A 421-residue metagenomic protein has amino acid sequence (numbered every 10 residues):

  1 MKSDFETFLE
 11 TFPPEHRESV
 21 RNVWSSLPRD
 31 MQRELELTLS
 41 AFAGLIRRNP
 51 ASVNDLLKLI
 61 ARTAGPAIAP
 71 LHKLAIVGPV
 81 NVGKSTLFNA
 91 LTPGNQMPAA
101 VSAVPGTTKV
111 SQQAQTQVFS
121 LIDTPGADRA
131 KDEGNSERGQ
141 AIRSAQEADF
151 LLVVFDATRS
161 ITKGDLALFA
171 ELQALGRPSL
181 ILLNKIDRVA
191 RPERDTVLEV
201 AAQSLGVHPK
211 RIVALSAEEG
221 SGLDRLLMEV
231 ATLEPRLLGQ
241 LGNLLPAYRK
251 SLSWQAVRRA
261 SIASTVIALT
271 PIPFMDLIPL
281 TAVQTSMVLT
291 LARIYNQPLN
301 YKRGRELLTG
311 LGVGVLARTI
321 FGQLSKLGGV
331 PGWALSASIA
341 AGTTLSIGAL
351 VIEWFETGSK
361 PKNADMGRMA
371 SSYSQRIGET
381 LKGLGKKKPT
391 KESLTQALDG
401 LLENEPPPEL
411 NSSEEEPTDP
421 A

Functional and structural regions predicted by a protein language model:
K2-R129, P298, A349, E356-G358: Conserved G1/Walker A P-loop phosphate-binding module
K109-Q113, S136-S144: Conserved alpha-helical scaffold flanking the Walker A/P-loop in AAA+ ATPase domains
F119, G139-K210: Conserved C-terminal guanine-recognition region of P-loop GTPase G domains, centered on the G4
G126-G134, T158, D187: Flexible beta-alpha connector loops of hexameric P-loop NTPases
D187-A247: Canonical P-loop GTPase G-domain recognition
L241-S261: Cytosolic-side membrane-insertion boundary helix
R258-I294, P298-L350: Membrane-inserting effector segments that mediate pore formation, membrane fusion, or transient membrane insertion
A349-A421: Hydrophobic alpha-helical transmembrane segments of membrane transport and translocation systems, primarily multi-pass
